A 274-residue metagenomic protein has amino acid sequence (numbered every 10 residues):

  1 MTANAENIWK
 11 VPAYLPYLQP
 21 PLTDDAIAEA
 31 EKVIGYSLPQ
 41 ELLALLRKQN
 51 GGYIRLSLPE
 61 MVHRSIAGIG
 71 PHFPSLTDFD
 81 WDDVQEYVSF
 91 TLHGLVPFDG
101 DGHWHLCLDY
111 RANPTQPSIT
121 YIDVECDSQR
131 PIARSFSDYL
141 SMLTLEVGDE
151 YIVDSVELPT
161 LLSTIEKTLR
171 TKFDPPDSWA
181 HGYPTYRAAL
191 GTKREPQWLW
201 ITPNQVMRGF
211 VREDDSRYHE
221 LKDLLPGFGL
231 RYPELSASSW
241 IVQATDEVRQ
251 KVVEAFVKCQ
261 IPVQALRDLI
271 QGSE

Functional and structural regions predicted by a protein language model:
M1-C107, A112-N113, E150-Q250, V257-E274: A surface-exposed partner-binding patch
L106-D109, P117-S118, Q129-P131: Short helix/loop capping segments that flank catalytic or ligand/cofactor-binding pockets
T120-E150: Compact, glycine/acidic-enriched structural inserts
